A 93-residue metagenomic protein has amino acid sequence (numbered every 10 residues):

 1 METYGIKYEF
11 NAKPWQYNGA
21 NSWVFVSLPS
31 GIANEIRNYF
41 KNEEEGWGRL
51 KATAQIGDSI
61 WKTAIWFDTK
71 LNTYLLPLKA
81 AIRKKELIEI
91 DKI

Functional and structural regions predicted by a protein language model:
M1-T73, I90-I93: Long, compositionally biased stretches
L76: Beta-strand/loop nucleic-acid-binding surfaces
I82-K84: Histidine-centered metal-chelating micro-motifs
E86-I88: Short, solvent-exposed hinge/capping segments at secondary-structure junctions
